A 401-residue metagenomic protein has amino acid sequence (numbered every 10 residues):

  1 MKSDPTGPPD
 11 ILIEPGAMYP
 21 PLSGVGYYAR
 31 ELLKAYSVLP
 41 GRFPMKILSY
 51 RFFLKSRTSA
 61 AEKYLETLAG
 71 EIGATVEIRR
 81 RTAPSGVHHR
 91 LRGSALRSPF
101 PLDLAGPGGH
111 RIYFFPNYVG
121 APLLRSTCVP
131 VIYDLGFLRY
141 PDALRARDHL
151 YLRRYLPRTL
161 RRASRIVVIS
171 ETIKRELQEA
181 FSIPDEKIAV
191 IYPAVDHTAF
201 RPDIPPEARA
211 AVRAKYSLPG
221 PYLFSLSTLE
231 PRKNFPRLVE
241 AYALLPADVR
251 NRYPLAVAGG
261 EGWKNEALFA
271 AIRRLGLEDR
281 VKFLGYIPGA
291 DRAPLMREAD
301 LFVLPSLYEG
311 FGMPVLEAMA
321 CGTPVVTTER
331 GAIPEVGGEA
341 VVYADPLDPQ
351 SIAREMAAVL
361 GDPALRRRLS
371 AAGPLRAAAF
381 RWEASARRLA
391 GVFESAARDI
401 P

Functional and structural regions predicted by a protein language model:
M1-P401: Carbohydrate transferase catalytic cores enriched for Leloir-type hexosyltransferases
